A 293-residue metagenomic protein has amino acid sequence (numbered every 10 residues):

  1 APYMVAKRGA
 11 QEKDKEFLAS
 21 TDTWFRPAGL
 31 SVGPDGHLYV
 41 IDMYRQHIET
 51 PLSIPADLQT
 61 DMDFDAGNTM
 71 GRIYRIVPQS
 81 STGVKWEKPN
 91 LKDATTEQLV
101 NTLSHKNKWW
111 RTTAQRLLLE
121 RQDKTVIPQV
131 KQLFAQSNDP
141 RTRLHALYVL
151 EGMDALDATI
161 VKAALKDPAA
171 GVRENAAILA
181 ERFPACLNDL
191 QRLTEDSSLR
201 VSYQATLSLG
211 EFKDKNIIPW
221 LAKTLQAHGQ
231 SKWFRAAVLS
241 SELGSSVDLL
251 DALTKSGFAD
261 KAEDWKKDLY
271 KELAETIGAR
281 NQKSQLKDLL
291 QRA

Functional and structural regions predicted by a protein language model:
A1-Q98, W109, T113, L117-E120: Beta-propeller domains with acidic blade repeats across secreted/periplasmic ectodomains and cytosolic WD/CNH propellers
D63-N68, V77-A293: Long, ordered, helix-rich scaffold segments
